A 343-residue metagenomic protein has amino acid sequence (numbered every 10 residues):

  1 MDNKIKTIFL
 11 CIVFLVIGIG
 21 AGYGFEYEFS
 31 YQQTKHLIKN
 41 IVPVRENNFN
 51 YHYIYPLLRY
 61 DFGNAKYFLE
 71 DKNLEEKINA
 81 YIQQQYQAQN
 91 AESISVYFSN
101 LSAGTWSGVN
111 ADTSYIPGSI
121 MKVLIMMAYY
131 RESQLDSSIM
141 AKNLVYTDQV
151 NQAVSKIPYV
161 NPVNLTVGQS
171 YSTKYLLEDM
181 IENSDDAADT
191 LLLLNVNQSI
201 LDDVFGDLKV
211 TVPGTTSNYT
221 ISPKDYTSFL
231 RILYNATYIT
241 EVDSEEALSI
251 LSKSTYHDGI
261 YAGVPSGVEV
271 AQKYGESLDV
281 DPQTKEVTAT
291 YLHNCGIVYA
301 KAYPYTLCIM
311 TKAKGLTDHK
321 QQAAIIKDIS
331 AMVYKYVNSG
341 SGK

Functional and structural regions predicted by a protein language model:
D2-I82, A88, W106, Y234-T255 (+2 more regions): Structured C-terminal helix/loop/strand segments within mature extracytoplasmic catalytic/sensor domains
L58-L74, Y146-K253: Active-site-adjacent helix/loop patches that line small-molecule binding or acyl-intermediate pockets
Q83-N90, L135-S137: Signal peptide-proximal N-terminal region of secreted/periplasmic/extracellular or secretory-lumen proteins
N90-S114: Short, conserved catalytic-motif segment at the N-terminal edge
S99-L101, M180-S184, N195, T216 (+3 more regions): Active-site-proximal beta-strand/loop segments in catalytic clefts of secreted hydrolases
G104, I116-Q149, M180, L307: Active-site SXXK
M127-L135, E182, S228-N235, A331-K335: Short glycine/serine- and small hydrophobic-enriched flexible loop segments
G259-A289: Active-site Gly/Thr loop motif
